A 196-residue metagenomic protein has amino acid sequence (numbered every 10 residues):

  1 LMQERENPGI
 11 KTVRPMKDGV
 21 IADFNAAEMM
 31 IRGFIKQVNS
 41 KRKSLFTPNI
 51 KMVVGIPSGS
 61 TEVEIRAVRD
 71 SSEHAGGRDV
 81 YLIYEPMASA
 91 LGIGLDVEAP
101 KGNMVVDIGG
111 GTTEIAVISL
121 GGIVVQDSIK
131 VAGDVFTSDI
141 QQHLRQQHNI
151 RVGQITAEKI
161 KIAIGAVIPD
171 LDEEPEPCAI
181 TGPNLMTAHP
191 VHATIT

Functional and structural regions predicted by a protein language model:
L1-I108, A116-T196: Nucleotide/phosphate-binding catalytic cleft detector across ATP-hydrolyzing and phosphate-transferring enzymes
G111: Conserved Rossmann-like nucleotide-cofactor binding loop
